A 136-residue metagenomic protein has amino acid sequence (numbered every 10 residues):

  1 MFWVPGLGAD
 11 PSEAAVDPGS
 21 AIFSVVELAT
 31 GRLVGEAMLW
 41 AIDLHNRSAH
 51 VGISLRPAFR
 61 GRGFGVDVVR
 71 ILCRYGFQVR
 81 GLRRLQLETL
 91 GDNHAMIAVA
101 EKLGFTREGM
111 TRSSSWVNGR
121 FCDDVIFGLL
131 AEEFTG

Functional and structural regions predicted by a protein language model:
M1-A58, F121-C122, I126-G136: GNAT-family acyltransferases
G31, G63, N93, G119: Conserved G/P- and acidic residue-centered "switch" motifs that form tight phosphate/ATP-binding loops in soluble
L55, G61-Q78, H94-K102: Conserved acetyl-CoA-binding loop-helix of GNAT-fold acetyltransferases
Q78-E88: Conserved GNAT acetyl-CoA-binding A-motif
Q86-E88, T106-C122: Conserved catalytic-core motifs of GNAT/GCN5-like acyltransferases
A100, F105, F127: Conserved active-site tyrosine of GNAT-family acetyltransferases
